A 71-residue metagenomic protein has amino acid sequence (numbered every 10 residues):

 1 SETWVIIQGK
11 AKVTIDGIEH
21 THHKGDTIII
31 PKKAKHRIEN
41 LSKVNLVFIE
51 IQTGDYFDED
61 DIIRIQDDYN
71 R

Functional and structural regions predicted by a protein language model:
S1-T14, I51-Q52: Short, conserved beta-strand element in jelly-roll/cupin
T3, D16-K35: Short acidic-glycine-tyrosine-enriched beta hairpin
T3-V5, I29, I62-I63, Y69: Broad hydrophobic/π-residue packing in well-ordered secondary structure
G9-A11, G25, K33, G54: Glycine-centered flexibility sites
K12, E19-T21, V44-N45, D55: Short, surface-exposed beta-strand-loop junctions and turns on beta-sheet-rich folds
R37-R71: Double-stranded beta-helix
